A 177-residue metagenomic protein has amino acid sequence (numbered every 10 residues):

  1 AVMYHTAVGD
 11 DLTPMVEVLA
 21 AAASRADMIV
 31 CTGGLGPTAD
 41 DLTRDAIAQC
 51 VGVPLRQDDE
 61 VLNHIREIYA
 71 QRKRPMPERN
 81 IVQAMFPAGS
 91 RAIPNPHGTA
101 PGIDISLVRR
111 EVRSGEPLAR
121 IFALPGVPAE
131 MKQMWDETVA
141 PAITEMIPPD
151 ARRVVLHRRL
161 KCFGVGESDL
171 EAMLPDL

Functional and structural regions predicted by a protein language model:
A1: Short catalytic helix/loop segments, enriched in acidic residues and glycine and frequently bearing histidine
Y4-T13: Short beta->alpha junction loops
H5, I29-G33: Short beta-strand segments at enzyme active-site cores
P14, S24, I29, D41-D150: Proline/glycine-rich low-complexity loops and linkers
L35-T38, P128-E130, S168: Gly/Ser/Thr-rich loops at beta-strand to alpha-helix junctions that form or flank small-molecule/cofactor-binding
P149-G166: Short glycine-/aliphatic-rich beta-strand segments at the starts of folded cytosolic domains
G164-L177: Short amphipathic alpha-helix segments
